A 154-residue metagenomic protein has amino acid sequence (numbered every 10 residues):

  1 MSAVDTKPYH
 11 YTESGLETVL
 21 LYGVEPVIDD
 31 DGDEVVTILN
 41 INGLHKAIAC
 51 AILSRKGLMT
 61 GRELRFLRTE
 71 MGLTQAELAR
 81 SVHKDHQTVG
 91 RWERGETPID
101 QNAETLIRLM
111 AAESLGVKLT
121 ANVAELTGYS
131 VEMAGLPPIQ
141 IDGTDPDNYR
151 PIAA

Functional and structural regions predicted by a protein language model:
M1-L58, E113-A154: N-terminal flexible/basic segments that precede or flank functional cores
G57-L73: Short, amphipathic alpha-helical "recognition" segments used to contact nucleic acids or chromatin
L64, L78-A79, V89-W92: Conserved hydrophobic/aromatic packing and binding residues within compact polymer-binding modules
T69-H83: Short, compact, well-ordered microdomains
E70, M110-S114: Generic structural signal for hydrophobic core residues of well-folded globular domains
H83-I99: Recognition helix of helix-turn-helix/homeodomain-like DNA-binding domains that insert into the DNA major groove
E96-R108: Short, basic-rich loop-to-helix N-cap that marks the start of a DNA-contacting helix
